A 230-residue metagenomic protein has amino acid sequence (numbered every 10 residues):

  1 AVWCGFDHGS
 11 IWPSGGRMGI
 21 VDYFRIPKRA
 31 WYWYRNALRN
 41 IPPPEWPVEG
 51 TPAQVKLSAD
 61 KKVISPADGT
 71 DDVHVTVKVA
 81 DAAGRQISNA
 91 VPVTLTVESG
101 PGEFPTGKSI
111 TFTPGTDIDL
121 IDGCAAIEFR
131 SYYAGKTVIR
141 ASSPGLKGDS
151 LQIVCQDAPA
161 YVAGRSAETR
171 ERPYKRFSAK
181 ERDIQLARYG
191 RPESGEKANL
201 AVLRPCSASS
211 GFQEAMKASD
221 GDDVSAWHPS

Functional and structural regions predicted by a protein language model:
A1-Q54, A83: Extended substrate-binding grooves/exosites of carbohydrate-active enzymes
P44-V48, K56, D157-Y189, G195-L200: Low-complexity, Pro/Ser/Thr- and charge-rich linker/hinge segments at domain boundaries
V55-S65, T70-S88, I139-A141: Beta-strand-rich structural segments
L95-T111, P159-G164: Short aromatic-acidic-glycine turn motif
P114-Y133: Short, hydrophobic beta-strand segments
S142-L146: Beta-strand-rich extracellular modules
K147-D157: Edge beta-strands of extracellular beta-sandwich domains
K175-P229: Disordered, acidic Ser/Thr/Pro-rich linker "stalks" and the adjacent N-terminal cap of the next globular domain
